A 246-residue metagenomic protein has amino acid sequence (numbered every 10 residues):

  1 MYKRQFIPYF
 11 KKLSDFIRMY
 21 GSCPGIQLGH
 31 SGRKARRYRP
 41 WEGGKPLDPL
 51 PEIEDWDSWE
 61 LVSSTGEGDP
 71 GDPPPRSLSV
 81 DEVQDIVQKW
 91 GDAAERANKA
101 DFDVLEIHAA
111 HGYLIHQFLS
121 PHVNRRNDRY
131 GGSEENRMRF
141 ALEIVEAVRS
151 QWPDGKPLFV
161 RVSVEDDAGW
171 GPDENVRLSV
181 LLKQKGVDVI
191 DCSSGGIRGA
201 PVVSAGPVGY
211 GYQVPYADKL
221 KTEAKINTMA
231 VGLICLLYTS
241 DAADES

Functional and structural regions predicted by a protein language model:
M1-Q5, Y238-E245: Conserved small/polar residues in nucleotide/adenosyl-binding loops
Q5-Y20, R125-K156, A205-T228: Alpha-helix-loop-beta-strand connector modules within alpha/beta enzyme cores
I17, I26, A97, V148 (+3 more regions): Conserved, mostly hydrophobic/aromatic
C23-G25, V104-E106, P157-R161, D188-D191 (+1 more regions): Structural preference for beta-strand elements that scaffold enzyme active sites
I26, V87-W90, A230-L237: Glycine-rich beta-to-alpha transition loops that act as phosphate-gripper elements at the mouths of alpha/beta enzyme
G29-A100: Non-globular sequence segments
V87, G131-L142, S163-R177: Active-site glycine- and acidic-residue-rich loops that bind and position anionic ligands or nucleotide-like cofactors
L178-I226: Glycine/Thr-rich beta-alpha phosphate-binding loop at enzyme active sites
